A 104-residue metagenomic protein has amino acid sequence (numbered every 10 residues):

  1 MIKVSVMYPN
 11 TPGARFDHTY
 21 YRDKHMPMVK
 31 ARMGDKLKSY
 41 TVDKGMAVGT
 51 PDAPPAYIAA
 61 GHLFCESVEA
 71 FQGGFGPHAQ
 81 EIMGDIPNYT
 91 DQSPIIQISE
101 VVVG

Functional and structural regions predicted by a protein language model:
M1-G104: Macromolecular interaction modules
